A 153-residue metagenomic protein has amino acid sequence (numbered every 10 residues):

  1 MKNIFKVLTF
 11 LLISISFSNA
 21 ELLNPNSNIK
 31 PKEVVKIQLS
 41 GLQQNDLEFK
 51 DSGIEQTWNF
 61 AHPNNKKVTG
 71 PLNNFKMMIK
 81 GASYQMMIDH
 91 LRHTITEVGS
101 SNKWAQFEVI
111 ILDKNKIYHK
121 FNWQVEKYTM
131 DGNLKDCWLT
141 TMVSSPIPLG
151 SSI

Functional and structural regions predicted by a protein language model:
K2-F10: Sec-dependent signal peptide recognition, specifically the positively charged N-region followed immediately by
L11-S18: Hydrophobic h-region of N-terminal signal peptides that target proteins for export in Gram-negative bacteria
S18-P25: Boundary at the C-terminal end of the N-terminal hydrophobic targeting segment
K30-D46, F60: Short, aromatic-enriched amphipathic alpha-helices that serve as compact interaction elements
Q44-K50, D131: Low-complexity, polar-biased intrinsically disordered regions enriched in Pro/Ser/Thr/Gly
E48-N102: Short solvent-exposed beta->alpha transition segments
E97-I153: Exposed beta-sheet edge and beta->alpha loop/turn motif
